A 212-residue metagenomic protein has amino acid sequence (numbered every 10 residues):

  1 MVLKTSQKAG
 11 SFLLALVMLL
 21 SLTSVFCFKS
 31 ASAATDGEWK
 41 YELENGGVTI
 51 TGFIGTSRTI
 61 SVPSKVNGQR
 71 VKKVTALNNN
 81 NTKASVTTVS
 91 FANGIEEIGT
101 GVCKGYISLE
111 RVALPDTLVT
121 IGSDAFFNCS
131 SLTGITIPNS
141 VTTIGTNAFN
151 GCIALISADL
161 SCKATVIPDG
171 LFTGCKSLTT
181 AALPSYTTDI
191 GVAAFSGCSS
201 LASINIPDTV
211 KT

Functional and structural regions predicted by a protein language model:
M1-S6: N-terminal secretory signal peptides that target proteins for export/translocation
A9, E44-N45, G55-K72, A84-E97 (+5 more regions): Structural signature of tandem-repeat unit edges
L13-V25: Bacterial N-terminal signal peptides
L22-G37: Sec-dependent signal peptide cleavage junction
D36-T56: GGW-centered surface loops in extracellular recognition modules
T51-F53, K65, L77: Generic beta-structure capping elements
K72-N78: Extracellular beta-strand-rich solenoid/capping regions of secreted or surface-exposed proteins that bind or remodel
N78, G99-V102, G122-F127, G145-N150 (+2 more regions): Consensus positions within tandem repeat domains that build extended binding/scaffold surfaces
